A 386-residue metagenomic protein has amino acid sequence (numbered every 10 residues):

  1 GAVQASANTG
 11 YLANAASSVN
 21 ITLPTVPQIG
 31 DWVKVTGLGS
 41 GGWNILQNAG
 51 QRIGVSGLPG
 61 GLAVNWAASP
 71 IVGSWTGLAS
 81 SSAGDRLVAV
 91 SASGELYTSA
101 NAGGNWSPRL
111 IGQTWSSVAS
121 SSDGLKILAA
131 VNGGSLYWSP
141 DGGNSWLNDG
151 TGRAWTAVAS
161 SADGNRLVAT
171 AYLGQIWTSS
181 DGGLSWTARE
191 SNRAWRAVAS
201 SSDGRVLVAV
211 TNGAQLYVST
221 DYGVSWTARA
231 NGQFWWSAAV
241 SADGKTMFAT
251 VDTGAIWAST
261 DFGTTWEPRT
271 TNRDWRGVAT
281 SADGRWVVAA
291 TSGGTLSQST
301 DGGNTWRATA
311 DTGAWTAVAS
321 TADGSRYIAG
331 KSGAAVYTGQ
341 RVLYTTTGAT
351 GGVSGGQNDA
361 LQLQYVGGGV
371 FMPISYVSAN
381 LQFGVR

Functional and structural regions predicted by a protein language model:
G1-G60, G368-R386: Exposed extracellular interaction/assembly regions and N-terminal maturation sites
S80-S81, T98-A100, S121, S139-P140 (+10 more regions): Conserved Ser/Thr-centered positions that define the repeating blades of beta-propeller domains
S93-L96, G133-S135, L173-Q175, G213-Q215 (+3 more regions): Loop/turn residues immediately N-terminal
T316-R341: Blade-level signature of beta-propeller repeat domains, shared across WD40, Kelch, NHL, RCC1 and BNR/Asp-box propellers
V342-R386: Extracellular jelly-roll beta-sandwich "head" domains, especially the C-terminal globular C1q domain
